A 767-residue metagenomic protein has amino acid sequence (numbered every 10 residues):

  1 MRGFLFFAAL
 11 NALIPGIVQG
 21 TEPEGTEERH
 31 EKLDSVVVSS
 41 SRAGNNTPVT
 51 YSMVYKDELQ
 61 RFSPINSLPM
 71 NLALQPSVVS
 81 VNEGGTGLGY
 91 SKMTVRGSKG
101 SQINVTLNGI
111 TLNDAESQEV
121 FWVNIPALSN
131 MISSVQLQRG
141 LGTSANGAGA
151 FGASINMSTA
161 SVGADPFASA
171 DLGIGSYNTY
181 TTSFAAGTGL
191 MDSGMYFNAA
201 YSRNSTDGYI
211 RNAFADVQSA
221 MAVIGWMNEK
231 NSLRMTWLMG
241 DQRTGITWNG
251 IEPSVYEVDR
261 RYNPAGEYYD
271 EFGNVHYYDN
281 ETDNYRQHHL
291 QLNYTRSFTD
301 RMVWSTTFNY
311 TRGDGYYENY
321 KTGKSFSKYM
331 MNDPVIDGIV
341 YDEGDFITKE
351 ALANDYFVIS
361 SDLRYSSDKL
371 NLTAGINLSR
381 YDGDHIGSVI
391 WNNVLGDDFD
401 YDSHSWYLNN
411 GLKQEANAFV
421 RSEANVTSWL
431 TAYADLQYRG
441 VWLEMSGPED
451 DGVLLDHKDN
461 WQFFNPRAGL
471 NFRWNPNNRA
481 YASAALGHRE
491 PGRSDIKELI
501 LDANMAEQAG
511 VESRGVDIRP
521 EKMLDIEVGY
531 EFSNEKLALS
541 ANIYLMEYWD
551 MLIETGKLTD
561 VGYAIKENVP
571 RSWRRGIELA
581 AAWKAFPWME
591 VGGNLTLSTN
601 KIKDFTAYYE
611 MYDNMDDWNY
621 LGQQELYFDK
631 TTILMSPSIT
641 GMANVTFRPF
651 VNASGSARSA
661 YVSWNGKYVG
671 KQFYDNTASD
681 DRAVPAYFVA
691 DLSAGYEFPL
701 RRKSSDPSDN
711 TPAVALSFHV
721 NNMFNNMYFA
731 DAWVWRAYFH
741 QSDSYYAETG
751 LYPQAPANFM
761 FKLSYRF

Functional and structural regions predicted by a protein language model:
Q19, H488, V591, K667-D675 (+1 more regions): C-terminal beta-signal and adjacent terminal beta-strands/loops of Gram-negative outer-membrane beta-barrel proteins
K32-S63, K92: N-terminal periplasmic "start-of-domain" segments of outer-membrane beta-barrel proteins
L68-N71, S91-T94, T106, W122-A127 (+3 more regions): N-terminal periplasmic accessory domains that precede and gate Gram-negative outer-membrane beta-barrel machines
P69-T111, S133: Extracytoplasmic beta-strand/coil segments of soluble accessory domains associated with Gram-negative outer-membrane
T111-R139, S158, V255: Short acidic/polar hinge/loop motifs at secondary-structure boundaries that mediate gating or recognition
I174-S205, I210-T247, Y285, L292-M302: Transmembrane beta-barrel wall of Gram-negative outer-membrane proteins
S297, V303-N309, R473, R479-A485 (+3 more regions): Membrane-embedded beta-barrel scaffold of Gram-negative outer-membrane proteins
S428, Y544-E547, I565-F673, S764-R766: Gram-negative outer-membrane beta-barrel transporters
